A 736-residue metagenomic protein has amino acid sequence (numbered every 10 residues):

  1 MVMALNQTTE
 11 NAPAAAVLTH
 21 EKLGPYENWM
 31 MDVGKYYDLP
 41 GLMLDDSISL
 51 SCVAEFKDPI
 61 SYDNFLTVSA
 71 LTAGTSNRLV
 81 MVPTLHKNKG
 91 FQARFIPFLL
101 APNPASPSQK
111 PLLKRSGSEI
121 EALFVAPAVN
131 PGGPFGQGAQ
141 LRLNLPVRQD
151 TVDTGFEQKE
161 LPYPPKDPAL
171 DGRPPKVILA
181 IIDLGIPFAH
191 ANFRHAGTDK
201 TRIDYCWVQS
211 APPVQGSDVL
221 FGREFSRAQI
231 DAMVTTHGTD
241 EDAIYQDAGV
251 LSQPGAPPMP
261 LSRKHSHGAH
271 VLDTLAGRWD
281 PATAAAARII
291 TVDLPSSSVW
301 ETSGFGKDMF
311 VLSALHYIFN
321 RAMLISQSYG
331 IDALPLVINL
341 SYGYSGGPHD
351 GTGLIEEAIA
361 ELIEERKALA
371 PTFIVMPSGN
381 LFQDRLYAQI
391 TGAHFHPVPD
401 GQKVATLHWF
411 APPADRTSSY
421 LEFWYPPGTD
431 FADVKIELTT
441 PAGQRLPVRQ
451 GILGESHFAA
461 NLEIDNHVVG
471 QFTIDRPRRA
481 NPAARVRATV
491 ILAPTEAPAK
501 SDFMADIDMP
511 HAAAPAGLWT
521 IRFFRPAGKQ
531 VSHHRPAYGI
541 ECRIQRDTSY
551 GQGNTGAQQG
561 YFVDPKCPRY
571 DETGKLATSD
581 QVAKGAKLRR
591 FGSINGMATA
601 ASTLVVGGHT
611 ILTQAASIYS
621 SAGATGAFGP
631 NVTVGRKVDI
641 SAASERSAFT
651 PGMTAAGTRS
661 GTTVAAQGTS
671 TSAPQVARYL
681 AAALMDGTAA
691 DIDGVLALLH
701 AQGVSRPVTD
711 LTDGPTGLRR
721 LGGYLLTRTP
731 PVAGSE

Functional and structural regions predicted by a protein language model:
V2-L179, L184-R202, S593-G596, A601-S602 (+1 more regions): Autoinhibitory propeptides
N6-P13, I186-A269, A282-A284, V448-A516 (+1 more regions): Active-site core segment of subtilase-fold serine proteases
V53, S298-H394, R416-D430, H467-V468 (+2 more regions): Substrate-binding/access-modulating region of protease and related hydrolase catalytic domains
P165-S313, A333, G347, R416-T417 (+6 more regions): Subtilisin-like serine protease catalytic core
E224-A256, K435-R445, Q450, R476 (+4 more regions): Catalytic-core environment of secreted peptidases
I325-Y344, T372, D384, A665 (+1 more regions): C-terminal subdomain of the subtilisin-like protease fold in secreted/lumenal serine endopeptidases
V375-D465: Polar, glycine-rich mid-to-C-terminal structural blocks that act as macromolecule-binding/assembly scaffolds
T671-G687: Short, small-residue alpha-helix embedded
